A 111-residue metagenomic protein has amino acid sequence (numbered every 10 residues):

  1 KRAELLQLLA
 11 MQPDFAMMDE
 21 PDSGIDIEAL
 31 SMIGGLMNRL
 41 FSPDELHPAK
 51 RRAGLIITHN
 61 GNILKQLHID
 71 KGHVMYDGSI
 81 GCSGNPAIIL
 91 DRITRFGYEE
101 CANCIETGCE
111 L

Functional and structural regions predicted by a protein language model:
Q12: Conserved catalytic motifs of ABC-family nucleotide-binding domains
F15-M17: Walker B motif beta-strand of ABC-family P-loop ATPases
E20-P21, E28: Walker B catalytic motif
L30-K50: Helical segment within the ABC ATPase nucleotide-binding domain
I57-N60: H-loop/switch region of ABC-family ATPase nucleotide-binding domains
K65-V74: Conserved catalytic segment of ABC-fold P-loop ATPases
M75, S79-N103: Conserved beta-strand-loop-alpha-helix hinge in the C-terminal portion of ABC ATPase nucleotide-binding domains
